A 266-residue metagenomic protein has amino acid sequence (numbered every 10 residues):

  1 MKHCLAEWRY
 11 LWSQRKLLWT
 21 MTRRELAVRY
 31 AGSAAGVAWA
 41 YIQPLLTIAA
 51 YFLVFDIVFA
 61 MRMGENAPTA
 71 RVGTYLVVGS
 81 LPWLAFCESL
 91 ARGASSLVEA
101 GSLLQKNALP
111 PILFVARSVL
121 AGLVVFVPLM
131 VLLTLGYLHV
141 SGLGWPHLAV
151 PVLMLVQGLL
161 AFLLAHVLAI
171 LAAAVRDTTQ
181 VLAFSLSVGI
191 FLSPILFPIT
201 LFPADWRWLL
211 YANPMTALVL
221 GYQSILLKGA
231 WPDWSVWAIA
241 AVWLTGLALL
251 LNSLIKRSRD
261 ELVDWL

Functional and structural regions predicted by a protein language model:
M1-L266: Hydrophobic transmembrane alpha-helices and immediately adjacent juxtamembrane helices of multi-pass inner-membrane
